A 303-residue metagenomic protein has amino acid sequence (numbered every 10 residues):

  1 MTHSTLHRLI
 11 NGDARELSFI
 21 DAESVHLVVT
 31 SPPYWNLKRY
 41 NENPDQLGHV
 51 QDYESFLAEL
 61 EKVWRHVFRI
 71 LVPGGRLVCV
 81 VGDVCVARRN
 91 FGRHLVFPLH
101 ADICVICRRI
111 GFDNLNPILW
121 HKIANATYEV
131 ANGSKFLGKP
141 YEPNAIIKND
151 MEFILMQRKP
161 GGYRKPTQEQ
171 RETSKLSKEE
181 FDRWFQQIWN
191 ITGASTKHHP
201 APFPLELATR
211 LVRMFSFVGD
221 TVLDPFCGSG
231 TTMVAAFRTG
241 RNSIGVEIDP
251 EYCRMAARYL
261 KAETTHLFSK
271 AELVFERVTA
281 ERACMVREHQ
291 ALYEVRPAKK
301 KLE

Functional and structural regions predicted by a protein language model:
M1-M255, E288-E303: Core catalytic lobe of class I
M1-S4, A257-A271: Short, conserved SAM-binding/catalytic segment of Class I S-adenosyl-L-methionine-dependent methyltransferases
N11-E16, L273-A280: Conserved SAM/SAH-binding loop
Q168-T173, L267-R277: Short, flexible loop/turn segments with low-complexity composition
F275-Y293: Conserved P-loop NTPase motor core of helicases/translocases
